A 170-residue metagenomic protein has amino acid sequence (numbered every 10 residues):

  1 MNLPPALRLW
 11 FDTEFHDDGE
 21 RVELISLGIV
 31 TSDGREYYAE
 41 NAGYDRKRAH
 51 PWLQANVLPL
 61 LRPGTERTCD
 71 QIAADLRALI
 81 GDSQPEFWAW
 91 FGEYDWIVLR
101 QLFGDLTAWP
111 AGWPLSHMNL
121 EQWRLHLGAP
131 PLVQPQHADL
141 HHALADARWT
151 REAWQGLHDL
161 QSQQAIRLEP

Functional and structural regions predicted by a protein language model:
P4-E93, H137: Conserved non-catalytic scaffold segment of RNase H-like nuclease domains
V30, F103-L106, D159: Short, surface-exposed basic-aromatic patches at helix termini and helix-loop junctions that form
F87, G92, P131-P170: Acidic, Mg2+-coordinating catalytic module of metal-dependent nucleases/exonucleases that use a two-metal-ion mechanism
Y94-G112: Substrate-recognition/cap helix-loop segment adjacent to the acidic, metal-dependent catalytic center of Asp-based
A111-L132: Short, flexible loop segments at boundaries between secondary-structure elements
